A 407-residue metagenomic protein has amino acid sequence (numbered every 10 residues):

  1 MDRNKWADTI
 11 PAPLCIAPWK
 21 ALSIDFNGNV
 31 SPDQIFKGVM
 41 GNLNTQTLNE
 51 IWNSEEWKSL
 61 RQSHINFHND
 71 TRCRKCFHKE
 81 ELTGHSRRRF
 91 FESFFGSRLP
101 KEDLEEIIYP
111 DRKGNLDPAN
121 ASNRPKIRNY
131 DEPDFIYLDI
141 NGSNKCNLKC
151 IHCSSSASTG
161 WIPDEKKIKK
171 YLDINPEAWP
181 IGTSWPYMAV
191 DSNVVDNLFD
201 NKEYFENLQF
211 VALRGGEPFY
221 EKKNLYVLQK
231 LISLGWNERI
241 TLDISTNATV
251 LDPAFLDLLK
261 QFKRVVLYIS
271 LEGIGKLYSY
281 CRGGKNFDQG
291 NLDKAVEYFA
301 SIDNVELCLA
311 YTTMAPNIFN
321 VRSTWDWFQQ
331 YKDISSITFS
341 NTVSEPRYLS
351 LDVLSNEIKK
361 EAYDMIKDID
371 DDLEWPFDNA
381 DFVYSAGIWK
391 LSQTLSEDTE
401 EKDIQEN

Functional and structural regions predicted by a protein language model:
M1-D25, N29-Q34, G41, T47-P186 (+2 more regions): N-terminal pre-core extensions flanking Radical SAM catalytic domains
T9-P11, F36-V39, L60-S63, S279-K285 (+3 more regions): Active-site rim elements
N27, R264-Y268, D288-E406: Conserved C-terminal portion of the radical SAM core fold that forms the substrate/S-adenosylmethionine-binding
I127, F199-N201, F255-D257: Catalytic micro-motifs at enzyme active sites that drive phosphoryl/nucleotidyl and oxygen chemistry
P133-K145, S156-N193, F205-K222, L234-P253 (+3 more regions): Core AdoMet radical
V195-L198, N224-I232, L292-Y298, W325-Q329: Short, well-ordered amphipathic alpha-helices
N201-K202, L231-L234, L258-L259, F299-I302 (+1 more regions): Hydrophobic helix-cap positions at the C-terminus of alpha-helices in RecA-like/P-loop ATPase nucleotide-binding cores
K223-Q229, P253-L259, N320-T324: Distinct, well-ordered alpha-helical segments
